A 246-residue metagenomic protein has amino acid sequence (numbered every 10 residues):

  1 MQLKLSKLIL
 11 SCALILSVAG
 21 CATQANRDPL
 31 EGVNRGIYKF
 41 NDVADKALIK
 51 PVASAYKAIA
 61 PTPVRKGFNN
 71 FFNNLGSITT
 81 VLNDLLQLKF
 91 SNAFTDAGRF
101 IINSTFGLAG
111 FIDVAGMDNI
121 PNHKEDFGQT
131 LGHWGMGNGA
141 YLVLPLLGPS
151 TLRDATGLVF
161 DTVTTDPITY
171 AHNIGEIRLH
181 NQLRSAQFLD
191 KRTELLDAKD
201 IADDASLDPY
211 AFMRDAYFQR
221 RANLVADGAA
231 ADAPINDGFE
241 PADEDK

Functional and structural regions predicted by a protein language model:
M1-I9: Bacterial N-terminal signal peptides that target proteins for export
I9-S17: Bacterial N-terminal signal peptides
P29-I59, N73: Post-signal peptide N-terminal segment of mature Sec-exported envelope proteins
P51-A55, V81-L82, L142: Alpha-helical transmembrane segments of multipass membrane proteins
T62-L88: A glycine-rich, hydrophobic loop/mini-helix early in the fold
N74, Q87-L152: Mid-length scaffold segments of soluble, non-membrane domains
G135-K246: A structured, mid-to-C-terminal "fold-capping" secondary-structure block
